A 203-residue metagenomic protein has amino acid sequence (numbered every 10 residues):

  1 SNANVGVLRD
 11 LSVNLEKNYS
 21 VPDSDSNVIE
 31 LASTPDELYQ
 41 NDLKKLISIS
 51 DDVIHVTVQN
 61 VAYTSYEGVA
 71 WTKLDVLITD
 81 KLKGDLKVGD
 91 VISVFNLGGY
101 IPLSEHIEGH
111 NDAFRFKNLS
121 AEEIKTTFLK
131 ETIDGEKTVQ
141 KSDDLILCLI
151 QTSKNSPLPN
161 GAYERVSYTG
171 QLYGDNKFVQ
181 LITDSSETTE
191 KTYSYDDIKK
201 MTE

Functional and structural regions predicted by a protein language model:
S1-E30, L103-E203: Netrin-like (NTR/C345C) domain of secreted extracellular proteins
I29-K45: Short glycine/threonine/proline-enriched tight-turn/helix- or strand-capping micro-motif at secondary-structure
K44-H55: Short coil-to-beta-strand transition motifs
V53, S93, I146-L147: Hydrophobic beta-strand signal
T57-A62: Conserved positions in beta-strands of structured domains
T64-L77: Short aromatic-glycine-enriched beta-strand elements
L77-G84: Short edge-strand/loop segments of extracellular domains
